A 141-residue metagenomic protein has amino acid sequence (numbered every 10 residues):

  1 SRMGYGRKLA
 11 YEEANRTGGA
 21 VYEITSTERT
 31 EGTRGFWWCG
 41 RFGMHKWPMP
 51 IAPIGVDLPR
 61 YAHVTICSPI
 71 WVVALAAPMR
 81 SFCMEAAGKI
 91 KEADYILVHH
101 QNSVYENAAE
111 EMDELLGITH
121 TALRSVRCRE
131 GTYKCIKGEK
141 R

Functional and structural regions predicted by a protein language model:
S1-V64, V73, G117-T121, S125: N-terminal beta1-alpha1-beta2 submodule of the flavodoxin-like/Rossmannoid cofactor-binding fold
V21, I66, D94-L97: Structural beta-sheet core signal
A74-P78: Glycine/threonine-rich flexible loop motifs
M79-M84: Histidine-anchored nucleotide/phosphate-binding helix
G88-A93, I118: A short helix->loop->beta-strand "cap" motif at the edges of active sites that frequently abuts
L97-S103, C128-R129: Short beta-alpha junction loops
Q101-L115: Glycine-rich, charge-decorated loop segments at or immediately adjacent to ligand/cofactor-binding or catalytic sites
H120-R141: Glycine-rich phosphate/pyrophosphate-binding loop and the adjoining helix
